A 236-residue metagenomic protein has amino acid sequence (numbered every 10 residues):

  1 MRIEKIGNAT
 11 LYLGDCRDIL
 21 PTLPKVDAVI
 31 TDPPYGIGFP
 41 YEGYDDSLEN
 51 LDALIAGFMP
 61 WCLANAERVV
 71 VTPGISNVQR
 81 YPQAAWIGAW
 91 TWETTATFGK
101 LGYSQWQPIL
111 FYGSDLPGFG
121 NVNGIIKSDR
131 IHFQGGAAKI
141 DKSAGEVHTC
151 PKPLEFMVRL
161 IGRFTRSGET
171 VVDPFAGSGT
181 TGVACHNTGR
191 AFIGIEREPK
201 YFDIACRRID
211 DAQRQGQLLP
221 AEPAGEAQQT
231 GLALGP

Functional and structural regions predicted by a protein language model:
R2-D203: Core catalytic lobe of class I
R2-I6, C206-P220: Short, conserved SAM-binding/catalytic segment of Class I S-adenosyl-L-methionine-dependent methyltransferases
G14-D18, P223-L232: Conserved SAM/SAH-binding loop
N123-I125, G216-E226: Short, flexible loop/turn segments with low-complexity composition
R130-Q134, P220-P223, Q229: Generic signature of intrinsically disordered, low-complexity, basic-rich segments and short cationic peptides
L234-P236: Intrinsically disordered, low-complexity and often Lys/Arg-enriched segments
